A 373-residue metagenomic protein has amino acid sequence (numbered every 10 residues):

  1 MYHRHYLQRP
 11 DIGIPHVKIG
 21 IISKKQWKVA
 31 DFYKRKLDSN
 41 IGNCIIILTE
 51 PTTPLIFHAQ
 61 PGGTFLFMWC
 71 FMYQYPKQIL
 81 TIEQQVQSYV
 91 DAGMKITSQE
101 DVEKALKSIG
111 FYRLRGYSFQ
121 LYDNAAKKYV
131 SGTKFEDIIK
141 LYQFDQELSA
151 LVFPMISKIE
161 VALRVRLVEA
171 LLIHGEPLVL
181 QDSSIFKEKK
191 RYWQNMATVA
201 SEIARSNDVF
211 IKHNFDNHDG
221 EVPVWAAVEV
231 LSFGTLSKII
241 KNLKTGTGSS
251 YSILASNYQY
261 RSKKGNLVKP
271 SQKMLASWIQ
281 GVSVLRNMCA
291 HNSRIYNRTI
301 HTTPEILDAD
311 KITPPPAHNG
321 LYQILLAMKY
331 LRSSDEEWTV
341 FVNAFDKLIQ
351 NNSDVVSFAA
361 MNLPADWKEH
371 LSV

Functional and structural regions predicted by a protein language model:
Y2, P15-H16, S23-K25, A30-V284 (+1 more regions): Extended intrinsically disordered or low-complexity regions, especially N/C-terminal cytosolic tails and loops, rather
R4-L7, G20: Intrinsically disordered, low-complexity proline-rich regions
N292: Acidic/aromatic/glycine-rich contiguous surface patches that form carbohydrate-binding/processing clefts and analogous
